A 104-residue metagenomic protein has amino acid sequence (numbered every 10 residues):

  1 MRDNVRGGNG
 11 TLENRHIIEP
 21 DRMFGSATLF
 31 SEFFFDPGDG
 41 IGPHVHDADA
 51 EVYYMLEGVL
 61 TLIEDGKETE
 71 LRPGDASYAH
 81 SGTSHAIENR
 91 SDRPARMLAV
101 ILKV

Functional and structural regions predicted by a protein language model:
M1-T28, G42: A short, N-terminal "cap"/entry segment at the start of jelly-roll beta-barrel domains of the cupin/DSBH fold
H16-P20, S31-H46, S81: Conserved short histidine dyad/triad with adjacent acidic residue
M23, A48, D92-R93: Short strand-connecting beta-turns/loops that link adjacent beta-strands
E32, V52, G66-E70: Short, surface-exposed secondary-structure edge patches
F34-D36, V45-L62: Short, conserved beta-strand element in jelly-roll/cupin
G40-G42, T61, S77, S81-I87: Histidine-centered metal-chelating micro-motifs
G66-S81: Short acidic-glycine-tyrosine-enriched beta hairpin
S81-V104: Ligand-binding loop in jelly-roll beta-barrel domains
